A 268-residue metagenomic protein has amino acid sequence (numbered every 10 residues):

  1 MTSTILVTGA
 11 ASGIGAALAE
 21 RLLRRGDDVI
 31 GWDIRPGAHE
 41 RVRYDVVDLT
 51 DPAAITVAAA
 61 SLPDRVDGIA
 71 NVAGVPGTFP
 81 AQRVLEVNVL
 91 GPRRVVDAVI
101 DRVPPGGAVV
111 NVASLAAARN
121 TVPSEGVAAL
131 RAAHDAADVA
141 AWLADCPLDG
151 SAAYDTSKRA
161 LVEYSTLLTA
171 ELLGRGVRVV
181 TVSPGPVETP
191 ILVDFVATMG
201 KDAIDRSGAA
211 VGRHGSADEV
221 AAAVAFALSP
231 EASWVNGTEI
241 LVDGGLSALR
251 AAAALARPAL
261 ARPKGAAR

Functional and structural regions predicted by a protein language model:
T8-E20: N-terminal Rossmann NAD(P)H-binding glycine-rich loop of SDR-like oxidoreductase domains
H39-A53: Rossmann-fold cofactor-recognition segment
P76-G77, Q82, P105-G174, P186: Catalytic loop of short-chain dehydrogenase/reductase
D101, A170-E171, S233: Alpha-helical segment proximal to the catalytic Tyr-Lys
A118, S183-D194: Short, flexible catalytic-loop segment of classical short-chain dehydrogenase/reductase
R178, V235-G237: Short, small/polar-rich loop/turn modules that mediate ligand/substrate recognition or access, typified
A209-V220, E231: A conserved structural motif in NAD(P)-dependent oxidoreductases
